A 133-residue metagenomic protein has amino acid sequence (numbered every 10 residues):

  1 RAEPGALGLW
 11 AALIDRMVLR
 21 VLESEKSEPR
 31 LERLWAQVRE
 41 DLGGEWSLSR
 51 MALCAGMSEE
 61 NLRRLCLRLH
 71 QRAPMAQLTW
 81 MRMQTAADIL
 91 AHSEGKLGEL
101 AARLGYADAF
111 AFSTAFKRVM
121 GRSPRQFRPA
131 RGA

Functional and structural regions predicted by a protein language model:
R1-R39, S49-M57, N61: An amphipathic alpha-helical interaction segment
L19, E23, R39, G43 (+2 more regions): Residues at helix-coil transition
V21, M120, P124, R128-G132: C-terminal alpha-helix/helix-terminus motif
A36, E45, S49, L67-D108 (+2 more regions): Terminal helix-turn-helix DNA-binding modules in bacterial transcription factors
C54-A55, L104-G105, F116: Core residues of bacterial helix-turn-helix
